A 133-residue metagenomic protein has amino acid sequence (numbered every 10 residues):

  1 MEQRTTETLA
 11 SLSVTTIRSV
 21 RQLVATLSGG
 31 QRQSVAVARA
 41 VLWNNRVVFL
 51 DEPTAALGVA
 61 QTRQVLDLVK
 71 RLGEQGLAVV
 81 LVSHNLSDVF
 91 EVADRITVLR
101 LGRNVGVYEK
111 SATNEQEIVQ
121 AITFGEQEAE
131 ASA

Functional and structural regions predicted by a protein language model:
M1-A133: Glycine-rich phosphate-binding loops of nucleotide-dependent enzymes
